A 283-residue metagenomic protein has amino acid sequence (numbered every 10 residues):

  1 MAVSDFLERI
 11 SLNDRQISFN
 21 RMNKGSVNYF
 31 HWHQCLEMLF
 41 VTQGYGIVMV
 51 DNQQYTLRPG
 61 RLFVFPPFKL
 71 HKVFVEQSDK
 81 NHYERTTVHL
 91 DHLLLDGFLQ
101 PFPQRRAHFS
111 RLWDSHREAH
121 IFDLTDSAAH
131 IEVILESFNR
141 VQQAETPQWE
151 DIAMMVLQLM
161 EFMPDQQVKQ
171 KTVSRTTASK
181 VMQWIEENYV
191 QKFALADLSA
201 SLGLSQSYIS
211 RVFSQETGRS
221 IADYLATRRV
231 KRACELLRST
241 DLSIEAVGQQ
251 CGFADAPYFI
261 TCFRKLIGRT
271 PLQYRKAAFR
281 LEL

Functional and structural regions predicted by a protein language model:
M1-V64, F68-D79, P103-H108, Y258 (+1 more regions): Generic protein-terminus/edge-of-domain signal
A2-F19, L70-A144: A hydrophobic/aromatic-rich effector-binding and dimerization subdomain of bacterial HTH-type transcriptional regulators
E37-F40, H130-S137, M155: Amphipathic, well-ordered alpha-helical segments in soluble domains
L93, V212, C262: Cys/His-rich metal-chelating microdomains
H116-S127, V141-Q191, L195-S205, Q215-T227 (+1 more regions): Short, Lys/Arg-enriched, Trp-marked, Pro/Gly-tolerant hinge/linker segments that flank
M182-Q183, E187, K192, A196 (+4 more regions): Terminal helix-turn-helix DNA-binding modules in bacterial transcription factors
